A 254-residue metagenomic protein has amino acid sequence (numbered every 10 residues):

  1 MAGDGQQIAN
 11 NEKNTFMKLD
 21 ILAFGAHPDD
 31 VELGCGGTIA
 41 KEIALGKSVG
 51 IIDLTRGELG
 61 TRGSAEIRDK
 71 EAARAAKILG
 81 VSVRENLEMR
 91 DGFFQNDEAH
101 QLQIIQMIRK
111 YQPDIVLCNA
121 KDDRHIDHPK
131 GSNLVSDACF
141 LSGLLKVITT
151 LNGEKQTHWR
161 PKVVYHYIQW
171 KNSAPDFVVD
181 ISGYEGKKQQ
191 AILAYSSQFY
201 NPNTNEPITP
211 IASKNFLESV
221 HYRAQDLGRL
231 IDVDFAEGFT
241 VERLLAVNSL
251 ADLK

Functional and structural regions predicted by a protein language model:
G3, N10-L22, E98-K254: Metal-dependent de-N-acetylase/amidase catalytic core
G3-Y111, T240, L250-D252: Active-site rim/loop-helix segments in enzyme catalytic domains that contact anionic ligands
